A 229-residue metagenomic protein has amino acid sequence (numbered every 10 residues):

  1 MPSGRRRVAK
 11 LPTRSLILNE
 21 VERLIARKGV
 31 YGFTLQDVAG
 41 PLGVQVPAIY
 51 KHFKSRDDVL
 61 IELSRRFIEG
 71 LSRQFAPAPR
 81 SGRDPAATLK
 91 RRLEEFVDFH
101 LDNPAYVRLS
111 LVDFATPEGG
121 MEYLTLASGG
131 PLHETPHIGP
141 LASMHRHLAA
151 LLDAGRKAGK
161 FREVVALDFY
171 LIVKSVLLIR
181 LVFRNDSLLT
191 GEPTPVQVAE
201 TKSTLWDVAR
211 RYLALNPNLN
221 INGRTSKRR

Functional and structural regions predicted by a protein language model:
M1-P2, E95-D98, A142, R146-A158 (+1 more regions): C-terminal peripheral helix-coil segments that are non-catalytic and often amphipathic
P12-L16, L24-D58, E62: Helix-turn-helix
I17-I25, F67, L71, F96 (+2 more regions): Short hydrophobic clusters on alpha-helical segments that form packing/core surfaces in small helical domains
L60-F67, M144: Alpha-helical DNA-contacting segments of helix-turn-helix folds
I61-E62, S72, L181: Short, Lys/Arg-enriched C-terminal cap helix and immediately downstream tail that follows
E62, A76-R108, F169-V173, K202 (+1 more regions): Hydrophobic alpha-helical connector segments
A76, A87, E118-A158, L167-L171 (+3 more regions): Amphipathic alpha-helical packing segments from all-alpha helical-bundle domains
L101-P131, V182-S187: Amphipathic alpha-helical segments used for helix-helix packing
